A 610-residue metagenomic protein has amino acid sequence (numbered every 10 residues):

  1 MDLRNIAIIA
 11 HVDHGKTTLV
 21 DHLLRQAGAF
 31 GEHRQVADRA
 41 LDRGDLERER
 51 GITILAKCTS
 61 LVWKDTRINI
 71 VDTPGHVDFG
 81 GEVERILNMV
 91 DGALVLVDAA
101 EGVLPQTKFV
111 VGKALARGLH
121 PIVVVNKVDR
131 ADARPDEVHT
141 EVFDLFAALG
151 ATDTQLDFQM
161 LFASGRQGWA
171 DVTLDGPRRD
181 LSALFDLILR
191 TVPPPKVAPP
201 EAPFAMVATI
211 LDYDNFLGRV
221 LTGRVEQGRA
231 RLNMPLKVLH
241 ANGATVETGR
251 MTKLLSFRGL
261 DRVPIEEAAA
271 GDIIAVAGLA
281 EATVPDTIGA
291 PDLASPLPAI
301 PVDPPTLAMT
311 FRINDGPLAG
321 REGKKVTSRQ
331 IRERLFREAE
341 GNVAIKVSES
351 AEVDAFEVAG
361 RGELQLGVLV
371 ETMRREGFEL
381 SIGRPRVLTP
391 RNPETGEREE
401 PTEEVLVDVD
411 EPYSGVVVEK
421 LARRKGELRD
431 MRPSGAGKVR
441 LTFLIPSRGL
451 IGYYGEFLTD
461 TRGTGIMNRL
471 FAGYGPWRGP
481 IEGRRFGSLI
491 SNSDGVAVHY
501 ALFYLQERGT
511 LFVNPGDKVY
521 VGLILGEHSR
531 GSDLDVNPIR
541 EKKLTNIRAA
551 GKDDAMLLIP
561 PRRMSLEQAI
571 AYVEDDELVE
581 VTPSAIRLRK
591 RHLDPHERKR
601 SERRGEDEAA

Functional and structural regions predicted by a protein language model:
M1-A610: Structural and coupling elements of P-loop NTPases
